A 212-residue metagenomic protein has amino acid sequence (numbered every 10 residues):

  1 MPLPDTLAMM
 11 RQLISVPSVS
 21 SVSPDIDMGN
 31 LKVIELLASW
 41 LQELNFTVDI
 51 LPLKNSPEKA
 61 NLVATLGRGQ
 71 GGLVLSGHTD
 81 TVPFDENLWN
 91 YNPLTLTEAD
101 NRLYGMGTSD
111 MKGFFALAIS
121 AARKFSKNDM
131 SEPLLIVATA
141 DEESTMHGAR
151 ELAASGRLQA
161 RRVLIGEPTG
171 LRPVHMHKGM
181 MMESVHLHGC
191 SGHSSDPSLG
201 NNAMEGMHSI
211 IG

Functional and structural regions predicted by a protein language model:
M1-Y104, K127-M130: Acidic/His- and Gly-rich active-site-bordering loop/insert found across diverse amide/peptide-bond hydrolases
H78, H177, H193-S194: Histidine-centered active-site/metal-ligand motif
F84-A99, A160, H175-H186: Acidic-glycine-rich active-site phosphate/pyrophosphate-binding loop
N101-L117, H193: Glycine/serine-rich anion-binding loops at beta->alpha junctions that coordinate negatively charged ligand groups
M111-M182: Acidic/histidine-rich catalytic neighborhood of metal-dependent amide-processing enzymes
S194-G212: Acidic-enriched catalytic cores of C-N bond-cleaving enzymes acting on peptides and small amides
